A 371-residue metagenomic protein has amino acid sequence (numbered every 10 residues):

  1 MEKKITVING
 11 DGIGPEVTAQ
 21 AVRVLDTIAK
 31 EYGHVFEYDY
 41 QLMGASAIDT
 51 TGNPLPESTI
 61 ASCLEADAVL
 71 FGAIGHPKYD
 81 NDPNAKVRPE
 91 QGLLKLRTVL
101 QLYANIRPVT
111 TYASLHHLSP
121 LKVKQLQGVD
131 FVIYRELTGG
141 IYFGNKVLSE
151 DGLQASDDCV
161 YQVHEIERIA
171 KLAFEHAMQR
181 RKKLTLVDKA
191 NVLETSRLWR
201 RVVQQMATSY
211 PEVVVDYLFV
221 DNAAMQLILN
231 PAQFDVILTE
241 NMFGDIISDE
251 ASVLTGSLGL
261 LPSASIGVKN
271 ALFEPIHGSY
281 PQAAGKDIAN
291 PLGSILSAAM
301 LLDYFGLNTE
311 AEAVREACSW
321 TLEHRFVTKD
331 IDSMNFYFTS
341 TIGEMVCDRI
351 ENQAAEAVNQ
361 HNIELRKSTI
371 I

Functional and structural regions predicted by a protein language model:
M1-I5: Extreme N-terminal starter segment of soluble prokaryotic enzymes
T6-R23, I28-A29, D151-D221, Q233: Glycine-rich phosphate/diphosphate-binding loop of Rossmann-like nucleotide-binding domains
D11-G14, D67, Y134, A173 (+4 more regions): Buried hydrophobic positions in well-ordered alpha/beta secondary-structure cores of metabolic enzymes
G33-E57, M225-L227: N-terminal beta-loop-helix "entrance" segment that forms/cooperates in small-molecule cofactor or anionic ligand
G44, S114, L218-M225: Short acidic loop-to-helix transition motifs that present clustered carboxylates
A45-I48, V87, I228-F326: Glycine-rich phosphate/nucleotide-binding loop
D49-S156, M242-G244: N-terminal glycine-rich phosphate/adenylate-binding segment common to multiple enzyme folds
L292-I371: Mobile late-domain/C-terminal helix-loop "cap" segments that border catalytic sites or the cytosolic face
